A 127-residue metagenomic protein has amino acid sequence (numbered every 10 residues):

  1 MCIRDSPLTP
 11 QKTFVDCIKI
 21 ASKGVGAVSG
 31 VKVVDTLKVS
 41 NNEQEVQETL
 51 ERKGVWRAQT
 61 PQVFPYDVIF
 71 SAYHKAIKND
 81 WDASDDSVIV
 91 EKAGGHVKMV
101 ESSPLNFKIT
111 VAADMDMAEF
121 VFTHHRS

Functional and structural regions predicted by a protein language model:
M1-D5: Short, small-residue-biased leader/transition segments that mark boundaries at the very start of proteins
S6, G26-V28, Q47, P61 (+2 more regions): A residue-level structural signature of the nucleotidyltransferase/glycosyltransferase Rossmann-like core
P7-L8, D35-K38, N106-K108, M115-D116: Short, active-site-adjacent cap segments at secondary-structure transitions
P7-P10, W81: Active-site glycine- and acidic-residue-rich loops that bind and position anionic ligands or nucleotide-like cofactors
T9-V33: Conserved donor-nucleotide/metal-binding helix-loop-beta segment in metal-dependent transferases, i.e., the alpha-helix
D16-I18, E43-T49, D116-A118: Short, hinge-like loop/turn segments at secondary-structure boundaries
K38-Q62: Short, flexible, basic/aromatic active-site loop/helix in glycosyltransferases
V55-S127: Conserved alpha/beta core of the MobA/IspD/sugar-nucleotide pyrophosphorylase nucleotidyltransferase superfamily
